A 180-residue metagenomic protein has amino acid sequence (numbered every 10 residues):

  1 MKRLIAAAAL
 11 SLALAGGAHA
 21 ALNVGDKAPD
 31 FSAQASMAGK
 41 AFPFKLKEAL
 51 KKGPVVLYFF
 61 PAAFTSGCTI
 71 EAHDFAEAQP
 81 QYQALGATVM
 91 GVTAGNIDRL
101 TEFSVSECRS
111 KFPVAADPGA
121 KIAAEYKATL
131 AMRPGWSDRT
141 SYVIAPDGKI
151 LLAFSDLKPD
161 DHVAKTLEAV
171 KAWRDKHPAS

Functional and structural regions predicted by a protein language model:
M1-L4: Positively charged n-region of N-terminal signal peptides that target proteins for export
A7-A15: Bacterial N-terminal signal peptides
G16-A20: Sec/Tat signal peptide C-region and signal peptidase I cleavage site
P29, P54, D138-T140: Short loop/turn microsegments at loop-to-beta-strand junctions
S32-P54: A short beta-strand-turn-helix
L46-T69, H73: Short active-site neighborhood of thiol/selenol oxidoreductases, capturing the structured segment around
T69-C108, A120-A123: Structural microenvironment flanking redox-active thiols in thiol-disulfide oxidoreductases
S137-S180: Thiol-/selenol-based redox modules, centered on thioredoxin-like and closely related oxidoreductase domains
